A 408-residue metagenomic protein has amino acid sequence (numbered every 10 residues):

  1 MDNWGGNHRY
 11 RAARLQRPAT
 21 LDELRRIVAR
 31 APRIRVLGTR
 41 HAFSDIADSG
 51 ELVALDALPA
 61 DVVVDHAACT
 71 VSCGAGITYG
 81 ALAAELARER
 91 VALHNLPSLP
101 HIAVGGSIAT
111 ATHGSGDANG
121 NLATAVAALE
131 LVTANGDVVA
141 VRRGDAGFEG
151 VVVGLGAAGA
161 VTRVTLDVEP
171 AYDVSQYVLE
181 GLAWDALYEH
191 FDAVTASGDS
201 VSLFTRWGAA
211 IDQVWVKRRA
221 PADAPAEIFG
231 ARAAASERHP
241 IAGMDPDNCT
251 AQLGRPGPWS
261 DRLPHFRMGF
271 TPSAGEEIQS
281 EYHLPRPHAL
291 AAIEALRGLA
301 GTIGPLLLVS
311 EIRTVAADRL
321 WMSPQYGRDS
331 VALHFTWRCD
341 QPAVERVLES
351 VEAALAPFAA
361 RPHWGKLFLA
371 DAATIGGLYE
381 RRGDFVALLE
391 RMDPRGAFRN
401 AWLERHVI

Functional and structural regions predicted by a protein language model:
M1-I408: Noncatalytic alpha-helical scaffold of FAD-dependent oxidoreductases
